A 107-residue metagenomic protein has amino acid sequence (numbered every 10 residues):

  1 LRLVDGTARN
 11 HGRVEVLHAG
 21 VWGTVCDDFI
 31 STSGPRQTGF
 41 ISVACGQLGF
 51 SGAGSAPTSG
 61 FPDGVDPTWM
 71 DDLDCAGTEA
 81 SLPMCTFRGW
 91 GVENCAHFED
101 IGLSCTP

Functional and structural regions predicted by a protein language model:
L1-P107: Intrinsic disorder and flexible/low-complexity segments
